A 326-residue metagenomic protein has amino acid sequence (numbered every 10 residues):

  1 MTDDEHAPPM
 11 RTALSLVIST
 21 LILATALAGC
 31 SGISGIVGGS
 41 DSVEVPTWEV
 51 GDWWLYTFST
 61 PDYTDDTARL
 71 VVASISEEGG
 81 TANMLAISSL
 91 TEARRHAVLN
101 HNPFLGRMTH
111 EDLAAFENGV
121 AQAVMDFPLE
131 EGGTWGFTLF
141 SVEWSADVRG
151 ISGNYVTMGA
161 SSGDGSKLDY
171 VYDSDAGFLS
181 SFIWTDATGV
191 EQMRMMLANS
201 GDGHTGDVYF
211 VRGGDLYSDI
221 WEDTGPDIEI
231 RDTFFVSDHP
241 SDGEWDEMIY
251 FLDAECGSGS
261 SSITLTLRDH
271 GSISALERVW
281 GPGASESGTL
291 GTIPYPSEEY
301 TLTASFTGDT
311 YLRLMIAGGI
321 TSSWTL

Functional and structural regions predicted by a protein language model:
M1-Y56, G177, T205-R212, L216-Y217 (+4 more regions): Secretory targeting signatures
I33-R94, P103, D112-E222, D227: Acidic, serine/threonine-rich low-complexity disordered tracts
I220-D246: Non-catalytic, beta-strand-enriched accessory regions in extracellular/secretory proteins and membrane protein
P240-F251, S297-E299: Extended extracellular/luminal ectodomain segments enriched in beta-structured repeat modules
G259-S274: Short, surface-exposed beta-strand/strand-loop-strand elements in extracellular ectodomains
S261-I263, G308-W324: Edge beta-strands of jelly-roll/beta-sandwich modules across compartments, strongly enriched in secreted/luminal
V279-S297: Beta-sandwich interaction modules
T292-T310: Noncatalytic modules at the cell exterior or secretory-pathway interfaces, chiefly beta-strand-rich lectin/adhesion
